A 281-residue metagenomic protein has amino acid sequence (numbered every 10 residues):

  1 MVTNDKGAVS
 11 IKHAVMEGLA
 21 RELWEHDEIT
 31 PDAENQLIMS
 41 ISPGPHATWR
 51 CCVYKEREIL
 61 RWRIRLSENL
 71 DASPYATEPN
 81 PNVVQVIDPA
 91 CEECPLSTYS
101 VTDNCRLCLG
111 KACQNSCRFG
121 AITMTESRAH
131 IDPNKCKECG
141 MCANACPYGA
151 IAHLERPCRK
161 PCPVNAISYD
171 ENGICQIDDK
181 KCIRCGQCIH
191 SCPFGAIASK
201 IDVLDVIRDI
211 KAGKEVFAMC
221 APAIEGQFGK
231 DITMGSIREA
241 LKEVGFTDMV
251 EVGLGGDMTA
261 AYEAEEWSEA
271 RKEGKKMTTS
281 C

Functional and structural regions predicted by a protein language model:
M1-A145, G149-R159, N165: Ferredoxin-type iron-sulfur electron-transfer modules and their immediate structural context
M1-R63, S67-N69, S199-C281: Iron-sulfur-associated redox domains of electron-transfer enzymes in respiratory and anaerobic energy metabolism
V101-G186, H190, G195, K200-D202 (+8 more regions): Glycine- and small hydrophobic-enriched segments that form the cores of compact globular domains
